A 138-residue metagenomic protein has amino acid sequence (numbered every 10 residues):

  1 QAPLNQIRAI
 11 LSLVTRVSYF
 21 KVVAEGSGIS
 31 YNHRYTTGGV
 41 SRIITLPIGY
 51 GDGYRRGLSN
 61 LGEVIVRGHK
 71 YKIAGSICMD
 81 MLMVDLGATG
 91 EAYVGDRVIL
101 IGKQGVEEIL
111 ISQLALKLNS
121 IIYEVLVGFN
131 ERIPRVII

Functional and structural regions predicted by a protein language model:
Q1-I138: Active-site anion/phosphate-binding pocket segments in diverse small-molecule metabolic enzymes
